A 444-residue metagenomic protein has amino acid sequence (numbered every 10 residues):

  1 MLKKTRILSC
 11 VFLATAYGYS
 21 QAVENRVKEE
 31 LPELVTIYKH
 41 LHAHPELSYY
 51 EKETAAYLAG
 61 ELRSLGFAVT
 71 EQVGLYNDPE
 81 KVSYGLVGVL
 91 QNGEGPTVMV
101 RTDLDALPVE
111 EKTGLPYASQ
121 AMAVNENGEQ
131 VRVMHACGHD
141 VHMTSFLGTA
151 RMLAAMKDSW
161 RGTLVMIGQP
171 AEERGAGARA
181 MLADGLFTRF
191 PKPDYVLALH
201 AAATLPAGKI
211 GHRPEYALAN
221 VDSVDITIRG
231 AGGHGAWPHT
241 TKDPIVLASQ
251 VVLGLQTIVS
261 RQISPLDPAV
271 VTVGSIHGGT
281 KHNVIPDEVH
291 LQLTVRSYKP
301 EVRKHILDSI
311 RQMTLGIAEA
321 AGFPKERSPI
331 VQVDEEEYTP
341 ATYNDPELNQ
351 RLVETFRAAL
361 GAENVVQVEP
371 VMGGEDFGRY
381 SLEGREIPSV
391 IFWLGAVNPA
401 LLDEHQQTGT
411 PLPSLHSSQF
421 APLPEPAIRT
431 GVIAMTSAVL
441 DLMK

Functional and structural regions predicted by a protein language model:
K3-C10: Sec-dependent signal peptide recognition, specifically the positively charged N-region followed immediately by
V11-S20, E30: Hydrophobic h-region of N-terminal signal peptides that target proteins for export in Gram-negative bacteria
Q21-H135, D140, T144-G148, M152-G162: Acidic/His- and Gly-rich active-site-bordering loop/insert found across diverse amide/peptide-bond hydrolases
K28-P32, P45-A56, D140, T144 (+5 more regions): Soluble non-cytosolic domains of exported or imported proteins
L41, G88, V100, H139 (+8 more regions): Divalent metal-coordination and catalytic microenvironments
G85-V87, M122-M134, D140-V141, M152-S275 (+1 more regions): Histidine/acidic-residue-rich, glycine-tolerant segments that coordinate divalent metal ions
V246-K444: Metal-dependent amide/peptide-bond hydrolase catalytic core, centered on the "pita-bread" metallohydrolase fold
